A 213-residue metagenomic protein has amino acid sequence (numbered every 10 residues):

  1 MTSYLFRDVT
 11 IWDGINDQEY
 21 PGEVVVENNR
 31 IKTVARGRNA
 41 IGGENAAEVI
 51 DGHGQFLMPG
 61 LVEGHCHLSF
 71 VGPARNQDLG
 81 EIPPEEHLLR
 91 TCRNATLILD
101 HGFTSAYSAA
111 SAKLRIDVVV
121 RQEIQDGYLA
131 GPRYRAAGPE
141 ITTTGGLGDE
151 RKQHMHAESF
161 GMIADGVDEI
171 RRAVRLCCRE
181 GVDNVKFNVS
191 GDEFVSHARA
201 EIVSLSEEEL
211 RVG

Functional and structural regions predicted by a protein language model:
M1-E44, L57: N-terminal metal-binding scaffold of metallo-dependent hydrolase/deaminase domains
V9, V24, N29, G54 (+5 more regions): Divalent metal-coordination and catalytic microenvironments
G43-F56, D117-Y128, V167-V182: Short amphipathic alpha-helices and their capping/turn segments at secondary-structure boundaries
Q55-Q122, D126, T144, E208 (+1 more regions): Metal-associated gating/positioning segment near the N- to mid-region
H67, S111-A112, A137-I141, S190-D192: Active-site beta-loop-alpha junctions enriched in small/polar residues
N76-L89, R151-R172: Active-site mouth loops of central-metabolism enzymes
V119, G166-G213: Histidine/acidic residue-rich metal-binding segments in metalloenzymes
Q122-E140, A200-G213: Alpha-helix-loop-beta-strand connector modules within alpha/beta enzyme cores
